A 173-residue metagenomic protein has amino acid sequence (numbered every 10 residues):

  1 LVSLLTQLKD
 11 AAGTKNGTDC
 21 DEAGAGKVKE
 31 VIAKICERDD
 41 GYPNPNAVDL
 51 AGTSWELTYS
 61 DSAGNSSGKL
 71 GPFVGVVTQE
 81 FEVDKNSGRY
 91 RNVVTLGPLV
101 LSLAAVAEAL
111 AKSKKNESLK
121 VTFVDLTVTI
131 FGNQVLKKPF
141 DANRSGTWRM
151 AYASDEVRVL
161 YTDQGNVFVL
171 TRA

Functional and structural regions predicted by a protein language model:
L1-A173: Soluble ligand-binding/transfer domains with enclosed cavities or grooves
